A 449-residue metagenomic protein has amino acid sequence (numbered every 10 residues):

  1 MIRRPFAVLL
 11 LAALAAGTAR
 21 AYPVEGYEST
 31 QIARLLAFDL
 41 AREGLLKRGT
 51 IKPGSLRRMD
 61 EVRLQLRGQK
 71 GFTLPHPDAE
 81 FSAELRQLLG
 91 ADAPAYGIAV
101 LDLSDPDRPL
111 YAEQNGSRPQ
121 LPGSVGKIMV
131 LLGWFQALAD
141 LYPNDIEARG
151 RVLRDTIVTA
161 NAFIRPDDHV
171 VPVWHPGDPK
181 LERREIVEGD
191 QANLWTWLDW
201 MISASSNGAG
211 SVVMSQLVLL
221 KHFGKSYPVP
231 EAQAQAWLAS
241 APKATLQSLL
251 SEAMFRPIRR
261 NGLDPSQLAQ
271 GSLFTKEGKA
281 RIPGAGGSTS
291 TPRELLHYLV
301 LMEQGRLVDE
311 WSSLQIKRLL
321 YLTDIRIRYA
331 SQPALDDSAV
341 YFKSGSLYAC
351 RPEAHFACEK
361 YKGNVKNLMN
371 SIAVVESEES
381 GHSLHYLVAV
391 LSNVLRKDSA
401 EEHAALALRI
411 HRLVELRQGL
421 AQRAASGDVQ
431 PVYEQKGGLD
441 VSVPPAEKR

Functional and structural regions predicted by a protein language model:
M1-A7: Bacterial N-terminal signal peptides that target proteins for export
A7-A16: Bacterial N-terminal signal peptides
A19-S82, L273-R449: Structured C-terminal helix/loop/strand segments within mature extracytoplasmic catalytic/sensor domains
F38-G49, Q87-L101: Short N-terminal helix-loop-first-beta-strand/juxtamembrane motif that initiates sensory/input modules
R63-E84, I146-L296, L301: Active-site-adjacent helix/loop patches that line small-molecule binding or acyl-intermediate pockets
A91-Q120: Short, conserved catalytic-motif segment at the N-terminal edge
L121-R149, V158, V388: Active-site SXXK
L132-P143, S215, H297-Q304: Short glycine/serine- and small hydrophobic-enriched flexible loop segments
